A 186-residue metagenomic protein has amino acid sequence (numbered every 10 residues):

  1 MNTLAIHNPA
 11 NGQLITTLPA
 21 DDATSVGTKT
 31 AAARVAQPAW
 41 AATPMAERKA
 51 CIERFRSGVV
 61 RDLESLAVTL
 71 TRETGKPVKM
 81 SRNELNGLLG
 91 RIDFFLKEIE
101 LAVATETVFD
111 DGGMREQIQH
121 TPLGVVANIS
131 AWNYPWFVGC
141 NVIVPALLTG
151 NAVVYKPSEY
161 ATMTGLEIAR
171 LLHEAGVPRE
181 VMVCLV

Functional and structural regions predicted by a protein language model:
M1-M114: N-terminal Rossmann-like NAD(P)+-binding subdomain of aldehyde/semialdehyde dehydrogenases
E106-V186: Rossmann-like NAD(P) dinucleotide-binding subdomain of oxidoreductase/dehydrogenase enzymes
